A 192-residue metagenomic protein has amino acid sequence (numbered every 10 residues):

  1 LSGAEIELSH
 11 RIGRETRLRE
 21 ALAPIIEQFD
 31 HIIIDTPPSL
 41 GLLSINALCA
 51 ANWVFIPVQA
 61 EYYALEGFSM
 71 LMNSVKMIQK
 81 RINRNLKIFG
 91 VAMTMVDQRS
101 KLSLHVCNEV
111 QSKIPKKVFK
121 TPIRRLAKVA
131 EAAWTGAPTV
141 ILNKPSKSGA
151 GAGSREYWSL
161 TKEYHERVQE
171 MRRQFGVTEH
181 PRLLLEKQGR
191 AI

Functional and structural regions predicted by a protein language model:
L1-E27, I82, A132-T135: P-loop/Walker-type NTP enzyme "switch/lid" segment
E7, A60, G149: Generic anion/oxyanion-binding catalytic loop in active/binding sites
R11, A64-G67, G153: Short, conserved glycine- and acidic-residue-centered signature motifs in active-site or ligand-binding loops
R17, M70, E156-S159: Charged catalytic carboxylate motif
L18-L22, T36, L160, Y164: Generic hydrophobic alpha-helical segments
P24-A127: Conserved catalytic-core segment of NTP-binding enzymes
K80, R84-I192: C-terminal lobe/tail of nucleotide-utilizing enzymes
